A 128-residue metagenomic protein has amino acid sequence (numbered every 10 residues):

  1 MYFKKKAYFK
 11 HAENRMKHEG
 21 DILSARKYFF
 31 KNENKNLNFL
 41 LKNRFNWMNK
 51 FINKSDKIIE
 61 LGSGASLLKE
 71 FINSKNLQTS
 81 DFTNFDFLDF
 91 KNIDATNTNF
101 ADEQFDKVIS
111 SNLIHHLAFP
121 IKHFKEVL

Functional and structural regions predicted by a protein language model:
M1-N97, K107, I121-F124: Conserved N-terminal segment of class I S-adenosyl-L-methionine
F100: Carboxylate-rich, divalent-cation-coordinating active-site regions
S110-L113: A short beta-strand submotif of the Rossmann-like class I SAM-dependent methyltransferase core that lines
V127: Class I S-adenosylmethionine-dependent transferase superfamily signal
